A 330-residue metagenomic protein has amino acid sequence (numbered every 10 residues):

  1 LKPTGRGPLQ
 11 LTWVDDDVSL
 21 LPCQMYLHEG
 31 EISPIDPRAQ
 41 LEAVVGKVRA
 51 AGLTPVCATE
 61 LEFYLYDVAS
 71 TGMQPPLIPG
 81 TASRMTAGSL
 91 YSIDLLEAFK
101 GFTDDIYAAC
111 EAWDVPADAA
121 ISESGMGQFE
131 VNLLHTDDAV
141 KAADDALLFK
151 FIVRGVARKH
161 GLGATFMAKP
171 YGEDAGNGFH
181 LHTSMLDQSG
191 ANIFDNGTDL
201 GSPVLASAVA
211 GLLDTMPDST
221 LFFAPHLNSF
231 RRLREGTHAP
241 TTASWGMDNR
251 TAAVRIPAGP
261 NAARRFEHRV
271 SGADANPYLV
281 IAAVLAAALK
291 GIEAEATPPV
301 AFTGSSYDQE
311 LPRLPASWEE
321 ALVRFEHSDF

Functional and structural regions predicted by a protein language model:
L1-F330: Glycine-rich, acidic/polar active-site loops that bind/position phosphate-bearing ligands
